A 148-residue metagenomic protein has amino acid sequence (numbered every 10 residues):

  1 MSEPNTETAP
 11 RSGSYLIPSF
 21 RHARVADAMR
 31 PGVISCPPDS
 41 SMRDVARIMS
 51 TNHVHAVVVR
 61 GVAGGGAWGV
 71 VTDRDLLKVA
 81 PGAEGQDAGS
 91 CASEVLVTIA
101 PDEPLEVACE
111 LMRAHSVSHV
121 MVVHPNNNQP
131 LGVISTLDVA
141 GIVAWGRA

Functional and structural regions predicted by a protein language model:
M1-A148: Tandem CBS (Cystathionine beta-synthase) repeat/Bateman regulatory domains
